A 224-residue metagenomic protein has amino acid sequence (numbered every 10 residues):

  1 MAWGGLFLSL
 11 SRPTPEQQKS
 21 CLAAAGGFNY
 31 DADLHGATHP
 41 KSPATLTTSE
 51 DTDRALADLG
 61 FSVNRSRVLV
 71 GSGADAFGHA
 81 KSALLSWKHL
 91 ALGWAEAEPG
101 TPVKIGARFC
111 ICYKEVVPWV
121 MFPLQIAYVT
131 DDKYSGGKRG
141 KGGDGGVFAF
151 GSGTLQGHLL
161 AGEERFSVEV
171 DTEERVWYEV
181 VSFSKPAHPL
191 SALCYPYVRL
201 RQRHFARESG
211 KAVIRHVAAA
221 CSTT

Functional and structural regions predicted by a protein language model:
M1-E16, E115-M121, S182-E208: Alpha-helical membrane-targeting segments
M1-V116: Hydrophobic ligand-binding cavity/cleft-lining segments
S20-A24, F28-D31, P186-T224: A conserved amphipathic terminal alpha-helix motif
H39-D58, T130-F148, T172, C221-T223: Intrinsically disordered, low-complexity coil segments
G78-H89, D132, G157, E173 (+2 more regions): Short, intrinsically disordered, mixed-charge
I105-G106, D144-S152, Y178-V181: A short hydrophobic beta-strand element
V116-E173: Hydrophobic-ligand binding "helix-grip"
T154-L200: Beta-strand/loop substructures that line and gate deep hydrophobic ligand-binding cavities in soluble
